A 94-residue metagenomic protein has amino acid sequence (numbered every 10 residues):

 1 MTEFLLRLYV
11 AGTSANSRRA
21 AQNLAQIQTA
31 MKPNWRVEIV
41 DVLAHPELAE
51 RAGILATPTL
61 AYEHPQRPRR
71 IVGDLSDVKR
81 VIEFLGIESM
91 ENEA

Functional and structural regions predicted by a protein language model:
M1-T29: Local sequence-structure signature of Cys/Sec-based thiol-disulfide redox active-site neighborhoods
P33-V37, Y62-H64, I87-E91: Flexible, compositionally biased loop and terminal segments
N34-P46: Thiol-based oxidoreductase modules, predominantly thioredoxin-like and allied folds used for disulfide exchange
E50-A56: Thiol/disulfide oxidoreductase modules built on the thioredoxin-like
P58-R69: A short, hydrophobic beta-strand/beta-hairpin element that forms part of a small beta-sheet core
L75-A94: Ser/Thr/Gly-rich flexible loops in soluble cytosolic domains mediating phosphotransfer, phosphorylation
